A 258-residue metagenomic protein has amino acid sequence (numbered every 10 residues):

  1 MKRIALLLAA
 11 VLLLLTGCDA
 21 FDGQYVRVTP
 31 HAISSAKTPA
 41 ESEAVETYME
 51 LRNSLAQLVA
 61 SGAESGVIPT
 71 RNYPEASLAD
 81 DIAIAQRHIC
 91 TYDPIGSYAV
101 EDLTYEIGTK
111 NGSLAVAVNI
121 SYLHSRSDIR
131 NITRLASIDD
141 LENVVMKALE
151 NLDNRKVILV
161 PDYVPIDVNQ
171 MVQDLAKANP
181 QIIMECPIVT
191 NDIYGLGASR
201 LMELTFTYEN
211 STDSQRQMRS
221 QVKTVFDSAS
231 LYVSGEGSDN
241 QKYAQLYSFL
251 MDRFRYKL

Functional and structural regions predicted by a protein language model:
M1-I4: Positively charged n-region of N-terminal signal peptides that target proteins for export
L14-G17: C-terminal motif of bacterial Sec signal peptides marking the signal peptidase cleavage site
A20-T205: Intrinsically disordered, low-complexity N-terminal segments that are enriched in acidic
V45, E75, P161-P165, T212-R219 (+1 more regions): Generic detection of long, well-ordered alpha-helical segments
S121-D140, S211-D227, R253: Short domain-boundary/entry signatures in modular proteins, especially in secreted/extracellular architectures
Q215-L258: Secondary-structure boundary elements
